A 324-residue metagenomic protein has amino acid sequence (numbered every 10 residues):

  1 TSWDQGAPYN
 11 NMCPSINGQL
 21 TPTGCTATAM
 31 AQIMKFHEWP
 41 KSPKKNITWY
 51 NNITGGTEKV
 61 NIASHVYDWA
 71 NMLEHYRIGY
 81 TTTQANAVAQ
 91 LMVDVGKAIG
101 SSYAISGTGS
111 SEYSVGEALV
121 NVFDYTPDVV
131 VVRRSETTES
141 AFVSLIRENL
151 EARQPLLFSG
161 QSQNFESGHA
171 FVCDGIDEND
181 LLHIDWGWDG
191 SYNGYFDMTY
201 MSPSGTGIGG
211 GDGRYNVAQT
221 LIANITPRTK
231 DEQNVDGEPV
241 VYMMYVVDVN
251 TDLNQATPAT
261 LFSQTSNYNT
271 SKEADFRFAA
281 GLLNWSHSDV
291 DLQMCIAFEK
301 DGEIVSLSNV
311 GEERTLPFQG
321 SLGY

Functional and structural regions predicted by a protein language model:
T1-T108: Active-site-adjacent structural segments surrounding the nucleophilic cysteine of cysteine proteases and isopeptidases
E117, N121-D185: Active-site-adjacent substructure of cysteine-protease-like catalytic cores
N179-Y200: Catalytic Cys-His active-site segments of thiol-dependent hydrolases/isopeptidases
M198-A218: Extracellular glycan/ECM-engagement signal in secreted proteins
G211-D275, D301-E303: Short, compositionally biased P/S/T/A/G/V-rich stretches that sit at domain boundaries
F278-H287: Short amphipathic, basic-aromatic surface patches that mediate peripheral association with negatively charged
H287-T315: Extended low-complexity, serine/threonine- and proline-enriched intrinsically disordered segments
R314-Y324: Aromatic sugar-binding surface patches on proteins that engage polysaccharides or sugar-phosphate polymers
